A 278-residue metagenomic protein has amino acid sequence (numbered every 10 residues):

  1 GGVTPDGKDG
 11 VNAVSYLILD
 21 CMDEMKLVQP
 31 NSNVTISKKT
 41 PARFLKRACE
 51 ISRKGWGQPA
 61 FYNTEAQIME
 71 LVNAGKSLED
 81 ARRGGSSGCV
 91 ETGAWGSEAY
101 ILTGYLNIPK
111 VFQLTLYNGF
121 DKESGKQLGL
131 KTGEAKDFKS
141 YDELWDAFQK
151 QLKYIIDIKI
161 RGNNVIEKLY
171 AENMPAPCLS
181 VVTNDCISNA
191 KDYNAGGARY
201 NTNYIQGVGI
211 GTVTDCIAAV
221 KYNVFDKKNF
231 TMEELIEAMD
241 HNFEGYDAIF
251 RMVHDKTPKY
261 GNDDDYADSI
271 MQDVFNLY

Functional and structural regions predicted by a protein language model:
G1-G211, A218-Y278: Conserved catalytic cores of very large enzyme subunits
